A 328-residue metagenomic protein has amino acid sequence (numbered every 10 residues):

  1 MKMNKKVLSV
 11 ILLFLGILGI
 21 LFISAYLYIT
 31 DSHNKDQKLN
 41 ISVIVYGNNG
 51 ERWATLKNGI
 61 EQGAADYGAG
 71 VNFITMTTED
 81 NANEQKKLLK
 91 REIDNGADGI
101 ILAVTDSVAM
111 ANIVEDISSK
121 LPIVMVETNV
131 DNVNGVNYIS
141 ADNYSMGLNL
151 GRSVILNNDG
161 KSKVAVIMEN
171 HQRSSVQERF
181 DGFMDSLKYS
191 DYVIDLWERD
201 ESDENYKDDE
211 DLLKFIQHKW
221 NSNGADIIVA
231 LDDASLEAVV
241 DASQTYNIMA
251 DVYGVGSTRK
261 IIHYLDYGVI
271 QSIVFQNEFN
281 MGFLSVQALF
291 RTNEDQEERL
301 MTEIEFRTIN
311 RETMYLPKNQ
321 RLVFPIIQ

Functional and structural regions predicted by a protein language model:
V10, N280, L284-Q328: Hinge/cleft segment of the Venus flytrap/periplasmic-binding protein
V10-A25: Hydrophobic membrane-insertion alpha-helices, especially the h-region of bacterial N-terminal signal peptides
Y26-L56, V136-N137, K163-Q172: Short beta-strand segments enriched in small/hydrophobic residues
I41-N58, G63, Y67, N72-N83 (+1 more regions): Extracytoplasmic "Venus flytrap"
N95-V104, P122-V126, A165-M168, N221-D232 (+1 more regions): Periplasmic-binding protein-like
A109-S145, T258-D266: Flexible loop/hinge segments that line or gate small-molecule binding clefts
V124, D232-D233, Q244-Q271, I309-T313: Venus flytrap/periplasmic-binding-protein-like
I139-V164, L212, R259-I261, Q276-E294: Hydrophobic alpha-helical segments within soluble ligand-binding/sensing domains
